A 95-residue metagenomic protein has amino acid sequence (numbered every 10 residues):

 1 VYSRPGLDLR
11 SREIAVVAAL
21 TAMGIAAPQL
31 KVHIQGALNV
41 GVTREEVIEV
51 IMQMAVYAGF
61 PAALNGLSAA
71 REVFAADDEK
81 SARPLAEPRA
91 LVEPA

Functional and structural regions predicted by a protein language model:
V1-R4, V16-M23: The feature marks the first
V1-S11, N39, A63-A95: Acidic, glycine/proline-rich low-complexity segments that act as flexible tails and inter-domain linkers
G6-L7, M23-P28, G59-P61: Short helix-coil transition sites and intra-membrane helix breaks within transmembrane domains of multi-pass
S11-L20, L30, V50-I51: Short, structured motif recognition centered on aromatic/hydrophobic residues
E13, Q53-A55, F60-L64: Substrate/cofactor-recognition hotspot
T21-I25, V40, M54-Y57, V73-K80: Change "in soluble alpha/beta enzymes" to "in soluble alpha/beta proteins
A26-I48, A63-V73: Extended intrinsically disordered, low-complexity coil regions enriched in Ser, Thr, Gly, Ala and often Pro
